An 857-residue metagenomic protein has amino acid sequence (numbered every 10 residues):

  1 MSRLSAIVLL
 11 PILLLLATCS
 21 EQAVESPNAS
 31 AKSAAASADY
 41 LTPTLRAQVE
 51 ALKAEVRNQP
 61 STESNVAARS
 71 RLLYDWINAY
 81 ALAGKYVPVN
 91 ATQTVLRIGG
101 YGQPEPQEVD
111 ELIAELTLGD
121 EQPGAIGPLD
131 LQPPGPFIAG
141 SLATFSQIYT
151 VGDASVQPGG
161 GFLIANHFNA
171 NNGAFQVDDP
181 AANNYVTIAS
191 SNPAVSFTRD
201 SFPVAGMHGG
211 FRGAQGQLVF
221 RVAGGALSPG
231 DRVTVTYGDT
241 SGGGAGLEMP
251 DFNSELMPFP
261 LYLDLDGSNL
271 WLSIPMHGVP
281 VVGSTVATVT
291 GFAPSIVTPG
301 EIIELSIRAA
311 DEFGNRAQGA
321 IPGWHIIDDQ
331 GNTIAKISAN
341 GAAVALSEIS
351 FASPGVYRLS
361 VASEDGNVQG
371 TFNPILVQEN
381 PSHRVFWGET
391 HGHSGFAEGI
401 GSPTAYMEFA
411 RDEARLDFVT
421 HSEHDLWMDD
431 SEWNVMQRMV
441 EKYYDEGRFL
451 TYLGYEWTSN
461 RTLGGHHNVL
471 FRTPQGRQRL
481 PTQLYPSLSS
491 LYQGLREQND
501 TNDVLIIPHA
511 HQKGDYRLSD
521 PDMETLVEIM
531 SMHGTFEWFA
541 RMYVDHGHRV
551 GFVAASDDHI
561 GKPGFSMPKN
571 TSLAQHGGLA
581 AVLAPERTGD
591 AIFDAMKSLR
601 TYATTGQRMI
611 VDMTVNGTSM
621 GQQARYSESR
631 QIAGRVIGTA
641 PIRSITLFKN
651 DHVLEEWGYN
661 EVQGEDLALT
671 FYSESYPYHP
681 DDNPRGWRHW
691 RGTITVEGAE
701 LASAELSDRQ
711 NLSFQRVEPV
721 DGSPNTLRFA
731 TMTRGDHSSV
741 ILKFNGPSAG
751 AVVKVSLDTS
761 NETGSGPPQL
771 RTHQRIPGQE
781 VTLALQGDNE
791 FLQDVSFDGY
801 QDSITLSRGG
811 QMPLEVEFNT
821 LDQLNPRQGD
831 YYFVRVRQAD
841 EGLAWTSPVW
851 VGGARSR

Functional and structural regions predicted by a protein language model:
M1-V8: Bacterial N-terminal signal peptides that target proteins for export
L9-L14: Hydrophobic helical h-region of N-terminal Sec-dependent signal peptides in bacterial secretory/periplasmic proteins
L16-T18: C-terminal motif of bacterial Sec signal peptides marking the signal peptidase cleavage site
S20-Q22: Bacterial signal peptide processing site
S26-A34: Low-complexity, Pro/Thr/Ser/Glu-rich flexible segments characteristic of extracytoplasmic/periplasmic regions
Y40-R57, V66-T288: Ser/Thr/Pro/Gly-rich, low-complexity intrinsically disordered stalk/linker tracts of secreted and surface-exposed
T288-R857: Extended, charged catalytic domains and RNA/DNA-binding interfaces, predominantly in divalent-metal-using enzymes
